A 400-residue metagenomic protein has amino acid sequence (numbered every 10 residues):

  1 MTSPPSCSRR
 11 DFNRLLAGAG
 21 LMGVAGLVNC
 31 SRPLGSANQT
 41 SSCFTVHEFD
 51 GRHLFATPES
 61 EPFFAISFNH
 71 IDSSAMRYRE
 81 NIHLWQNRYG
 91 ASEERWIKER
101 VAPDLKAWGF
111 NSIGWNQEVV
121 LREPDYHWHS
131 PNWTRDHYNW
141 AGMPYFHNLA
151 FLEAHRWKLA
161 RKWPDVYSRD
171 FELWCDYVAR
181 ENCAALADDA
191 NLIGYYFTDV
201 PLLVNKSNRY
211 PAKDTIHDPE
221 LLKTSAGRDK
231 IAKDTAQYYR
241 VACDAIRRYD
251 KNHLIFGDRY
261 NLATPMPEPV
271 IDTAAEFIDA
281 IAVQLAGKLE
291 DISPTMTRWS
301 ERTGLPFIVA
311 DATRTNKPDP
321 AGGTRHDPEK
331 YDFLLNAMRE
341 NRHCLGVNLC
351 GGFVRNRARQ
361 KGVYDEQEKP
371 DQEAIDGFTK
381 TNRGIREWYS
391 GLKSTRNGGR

Functional and structural regions predicted by a protein language model:
P4-P5, D11-S31: N-terminal export signals
L34-E93: N-terminal carbohydrate-binding accessory modules
F49, K158-S168, E181, A185-P269: Polysaccharide-binding and catalytic clefts of secreted carbohydrate-active enzymes
I82-G90, E94, N148-A184, E220-S225: Active-site-adjacent "subsite" loops/lids of carbohydrate-active enzymes
R95-V166, L173, Y239-Y249: Aromatic-lined substrate-binding rim segments of carbohydrate-active enzymes
I193, T324-D365: Substrate-binding cleft of secreted/luminal carbohydrate-active enzymes
K233-A236, R240, N252-G257, L262-A321: Glycoside hydrolase catalytic-domain groove-lining segments
C350-R400: Aromatic-rich peripheral "rim/lid" segments of glycoside hydrolase catalytic domains that contact and position glycan
